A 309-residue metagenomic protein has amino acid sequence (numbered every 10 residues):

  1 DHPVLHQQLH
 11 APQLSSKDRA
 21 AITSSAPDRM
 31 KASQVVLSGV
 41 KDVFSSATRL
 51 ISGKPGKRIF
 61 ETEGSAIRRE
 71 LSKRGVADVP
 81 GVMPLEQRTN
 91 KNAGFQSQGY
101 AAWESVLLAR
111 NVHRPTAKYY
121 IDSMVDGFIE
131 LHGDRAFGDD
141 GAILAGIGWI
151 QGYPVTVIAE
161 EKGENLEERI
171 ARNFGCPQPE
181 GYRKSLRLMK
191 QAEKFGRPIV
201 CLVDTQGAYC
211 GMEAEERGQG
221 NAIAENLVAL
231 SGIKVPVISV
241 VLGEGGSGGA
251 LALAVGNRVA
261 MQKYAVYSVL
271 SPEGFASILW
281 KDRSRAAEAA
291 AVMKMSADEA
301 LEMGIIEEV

Functional and structural regions predicted by a protein language model:
D1-H2, L9-S15, V36, V40 (+3 more regions): Amphipathic alpha-helical segments at domain termini/boundaries
Q13-S16, A21-S25: Short, composition-biased linear "edge" segments at structural boundaries
G64, V203-V309: Conserved catalytic cores of soluble enzyme domains, especially glycine-rich substrate-binding beta-alpha loops
G75, A93, V125-G133, M189 (+4 more regions): Structural signal for hydrophobic packing residues in well-ordered secondary-structure cores of soluble enzyme domains
W103-S105, A145, G152-V155: A common structural microfeature
M124-I150, E160-K162: Active-site cofactor/substrate anionic-group-binding motifs, chiefly glycine- and Lys/Arg-rich phosphate-binding loops
W149, Y153-S231, V237-V240, S247: Cleft-lining beta-strand/loop regions that shape enzyme active-site pockets
